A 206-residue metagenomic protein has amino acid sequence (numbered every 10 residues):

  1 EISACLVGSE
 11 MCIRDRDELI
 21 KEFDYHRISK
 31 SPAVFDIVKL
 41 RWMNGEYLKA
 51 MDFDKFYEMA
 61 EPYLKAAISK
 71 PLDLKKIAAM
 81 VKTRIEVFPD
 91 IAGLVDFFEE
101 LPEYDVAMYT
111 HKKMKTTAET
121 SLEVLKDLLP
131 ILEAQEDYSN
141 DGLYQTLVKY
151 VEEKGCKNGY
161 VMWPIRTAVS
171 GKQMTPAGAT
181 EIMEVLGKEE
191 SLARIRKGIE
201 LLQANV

Functional and structural regions predicted by a protein language model:
E1-G8, C12-I13: Single conserved hydrophobic/aromatic residue that forms the stacking wall/gate of nucleotide- or nucleobase-binding
S9-E10, K21-A50, P176-L186, S191-L192: Conserved phosphate-binding loops in nucleotide/dinucleotide-binding enzymes
D17, I37-R41, D54, K75 (+4 more regions): Non-catalytic, well-ordered alpha-helical scaffold segments
E22, W42-E46, M80-T83, P164-A168: Short, hydrophobic/amphipathic alpha-helical patches that form generic packing surfaces within helical domains
D24, K39-M43, M59-Y63, D127-L128 (+3 more regions): A general alpha-helix detector
F53-K154: Small-residue-rich helix-loop
N140-Q203: Charged substrate- and nucleic-acid-binding regions of tRNA-handling and nucleotidyl-transfer enzymes, centered on
